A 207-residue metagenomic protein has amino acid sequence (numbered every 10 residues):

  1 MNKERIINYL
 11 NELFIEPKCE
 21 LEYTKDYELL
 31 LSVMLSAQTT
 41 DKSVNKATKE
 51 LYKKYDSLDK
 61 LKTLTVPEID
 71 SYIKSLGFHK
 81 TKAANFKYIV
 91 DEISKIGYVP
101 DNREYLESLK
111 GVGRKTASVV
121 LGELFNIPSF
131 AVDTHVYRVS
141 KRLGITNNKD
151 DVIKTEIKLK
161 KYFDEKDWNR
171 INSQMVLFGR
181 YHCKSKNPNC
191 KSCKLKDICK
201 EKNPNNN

Functional and structural regions predicted by a protein language model:
N2-N207: Catalytic cores of DNA base-excision repair glycosylases
